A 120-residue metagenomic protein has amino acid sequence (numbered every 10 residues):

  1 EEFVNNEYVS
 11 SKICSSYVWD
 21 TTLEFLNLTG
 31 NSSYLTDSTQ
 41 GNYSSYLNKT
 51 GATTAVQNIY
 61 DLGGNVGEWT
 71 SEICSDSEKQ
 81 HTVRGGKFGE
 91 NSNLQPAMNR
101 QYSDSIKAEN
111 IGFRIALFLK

Functional and structural regions predicted by a protein language model:
E1-D61: Short aromatic-cysteine micro-motif
C14, T54, D76-K120: Disulfide-stabilized, aromatic/cysteine-rich ligand-recognition loop
W19, C74-S75: Surface-exposed, flexible loop/turn segments at secondary-structure boundaries
L23-F25, W69, D76: Short, function-defining helix-loop hinge/capping sites that tune catalysis or transport
S44-G51, T70, R84, A116: Residue-level detector of conserved, well-ordered beta-strand and adjacent loop positions that form binding/recognition
D61-L62, N110: Residue-level recognition of short, solvent-exposed, well-ordered loop/turn junctions that link secondary-structure
G63-I73: Active-site-proximal beta-strands of protease catalytic cores
